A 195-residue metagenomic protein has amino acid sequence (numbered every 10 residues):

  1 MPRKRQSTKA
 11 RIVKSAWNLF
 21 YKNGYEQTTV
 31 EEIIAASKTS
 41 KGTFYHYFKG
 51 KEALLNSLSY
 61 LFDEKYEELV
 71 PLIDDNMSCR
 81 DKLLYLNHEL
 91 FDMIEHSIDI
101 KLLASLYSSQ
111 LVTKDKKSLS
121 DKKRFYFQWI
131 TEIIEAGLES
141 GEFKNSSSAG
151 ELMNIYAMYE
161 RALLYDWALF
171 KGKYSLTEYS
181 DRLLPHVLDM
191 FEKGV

Functional and structural regions predicted by a protein language model:
M1-N23, Q27-T39, A53: Basic, helix-initiating cap at the start of DNA-binding domains
K38-F48: Short hydrophobic/aromatic patch on the recognition helix
F48, L55-F62: Alpha-helical DNA-contacting segments of helix-turn-helix folds
S57, P71-S97, A149-Y156, T177: Hydrophobic alpha-helical connector segments
Y85, E89-D92, Q128, E132-S140 (+3 more regions): C-terminal peripheral helix-coil segments that are non-catalytic and often amphipathic
F91-T131, E142: Short secondary-structure transition hinges
S118-K123, E139-I155, E178: All-alpha amphipathic helical-bundle segments outside canonical DNA-binding/catalytic cores that form hydrophobic
